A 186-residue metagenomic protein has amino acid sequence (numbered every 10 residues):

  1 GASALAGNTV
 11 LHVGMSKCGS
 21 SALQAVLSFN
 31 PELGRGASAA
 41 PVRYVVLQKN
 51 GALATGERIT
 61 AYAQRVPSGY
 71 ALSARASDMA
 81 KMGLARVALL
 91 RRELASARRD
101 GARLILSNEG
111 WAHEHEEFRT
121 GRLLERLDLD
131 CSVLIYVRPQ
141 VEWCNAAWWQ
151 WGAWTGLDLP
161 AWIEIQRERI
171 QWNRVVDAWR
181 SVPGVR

Functional and structural regions predicted by a protein language model:
G1-A102: PAPS-dependent sulfotransferase catalytic core
L11-V13, L106-S107, Y136: Short hydrophobic segments within beta-strands
E32-G36, W111, H115-R186: PAPS-dependent sulfotransferase catalytic domain
S77, L106-S107, W162: N-terminal start-of-chain detector that recognizes signal peptides and the immediate post-cleavage beginning
G101-L104, P183-V185: Short, surface-exposed connector motifs at secondary-structure boundaries
R103-H113: Short N-terminal targeting/anchoring amphipathic segment
